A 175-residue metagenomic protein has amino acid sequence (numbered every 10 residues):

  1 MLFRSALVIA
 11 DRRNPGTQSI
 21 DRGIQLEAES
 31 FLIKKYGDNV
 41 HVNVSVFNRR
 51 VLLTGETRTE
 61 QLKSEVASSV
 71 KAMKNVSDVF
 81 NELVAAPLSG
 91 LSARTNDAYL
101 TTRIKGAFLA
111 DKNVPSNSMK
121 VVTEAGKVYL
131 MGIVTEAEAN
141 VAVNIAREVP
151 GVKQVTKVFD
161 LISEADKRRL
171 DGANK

Functional and structural regions predicted by a protein language model:
M1-K175: N-terminal targeting leaders
